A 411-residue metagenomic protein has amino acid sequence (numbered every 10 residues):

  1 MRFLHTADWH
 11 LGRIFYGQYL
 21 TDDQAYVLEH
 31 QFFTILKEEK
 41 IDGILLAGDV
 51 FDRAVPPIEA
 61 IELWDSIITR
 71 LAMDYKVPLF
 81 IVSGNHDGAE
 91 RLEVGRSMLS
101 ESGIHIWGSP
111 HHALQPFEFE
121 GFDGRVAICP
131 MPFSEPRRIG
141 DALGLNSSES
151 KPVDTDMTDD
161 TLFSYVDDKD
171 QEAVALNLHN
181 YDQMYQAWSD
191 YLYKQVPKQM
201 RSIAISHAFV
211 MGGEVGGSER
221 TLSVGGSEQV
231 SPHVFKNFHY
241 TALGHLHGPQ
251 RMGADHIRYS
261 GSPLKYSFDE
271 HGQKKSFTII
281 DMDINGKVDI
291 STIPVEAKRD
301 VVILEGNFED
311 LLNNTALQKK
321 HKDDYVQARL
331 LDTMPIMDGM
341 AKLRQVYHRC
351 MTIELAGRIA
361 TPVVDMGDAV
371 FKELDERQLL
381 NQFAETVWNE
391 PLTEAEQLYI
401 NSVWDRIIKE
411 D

Functional and structural regions predicted by a protein language model:
M1-T69, K76, N401-R406, E410: N-terminal active-site segment of His-dependent metallophosphoesterases
F3-H5, L46, I81, A204 (+1 more regions): Residue-level marker for buried hydrophobic side chains located in beta-strands that build the well-ordered beta-sheet
D8, D49, W64, G84 (+6 more regions): Divalent metal-coordination and catalytic microenvironments
E38, G43, M282-D411: Accessory, non-catalytic peripheral segments of nucleic-acid enzymes
L45, F80, A127-C129, I203 (+1 more regions): A structural signal for isolated positions on well-ordered beta-strands in alpha/beta enzyme cores
P56, H86-R251: His/Asp/Glu-rich metal-coordinating catalytic cores of metallo-dependent phosphodiesterases/hydrolases acting on
M73-L79, M200: A short helix->loop->beta-strand "cap" motif at the edges of active sites that frequently abuts
V82-V126, H239-L243, G248-D310: Active-site-adjacent helix-turn-beta-strand microarchitecture at beta-sheet edges that either contains or buttresses
